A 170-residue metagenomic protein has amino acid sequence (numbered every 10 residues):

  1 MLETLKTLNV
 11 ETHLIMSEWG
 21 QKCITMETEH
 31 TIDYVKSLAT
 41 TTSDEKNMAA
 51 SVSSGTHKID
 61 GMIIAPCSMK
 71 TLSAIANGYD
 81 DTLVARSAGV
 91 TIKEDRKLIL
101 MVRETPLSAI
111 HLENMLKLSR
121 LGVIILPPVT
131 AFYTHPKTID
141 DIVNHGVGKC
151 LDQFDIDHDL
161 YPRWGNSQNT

Functional and structural regions predicted by a protein language model:
M1-I99, T105-T170: A cross-family phosphate/adenosyl-ligand binding-site feature
